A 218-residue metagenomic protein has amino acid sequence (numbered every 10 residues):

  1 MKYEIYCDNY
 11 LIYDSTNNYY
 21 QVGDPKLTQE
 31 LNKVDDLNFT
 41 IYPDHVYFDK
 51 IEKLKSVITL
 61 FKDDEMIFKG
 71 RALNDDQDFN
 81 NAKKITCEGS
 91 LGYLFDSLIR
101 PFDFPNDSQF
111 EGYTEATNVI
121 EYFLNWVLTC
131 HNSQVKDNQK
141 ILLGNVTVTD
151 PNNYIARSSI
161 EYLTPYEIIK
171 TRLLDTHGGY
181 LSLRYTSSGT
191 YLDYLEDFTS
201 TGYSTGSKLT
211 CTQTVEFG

Functional and structural regions predicted by a protein language model:
M1-K2, K50-S56, D175-G178, S188: A short, compositionally biased
M1-K53, N81, E88-F95, R100-G112: Juxtamembrane "anchor/assembly" segments of surface/extracellular structural proteins
I5, I12, T59-L60, V148: Hydrophobic beta-strand positions
C7, K62-D63, E216-G218: Structural motif
L11-G23, F68-L73, Y203-F217: Short amphipathic beta-strand/extended segments with alternating polar/hydrophobic composition
L31-K33, E52, F79, L163 (+2 more regions): Solvent-exposed loop and beta-edge segments used for protein-protein assembly and interaction
T59-E88, S182-T186: Short beta-strand and beta-hairpin "edge-sheet" elements
S90-G218: Charged- and aromatic-enriched interaction segments used to assemble and dock large macromolecular complexes
